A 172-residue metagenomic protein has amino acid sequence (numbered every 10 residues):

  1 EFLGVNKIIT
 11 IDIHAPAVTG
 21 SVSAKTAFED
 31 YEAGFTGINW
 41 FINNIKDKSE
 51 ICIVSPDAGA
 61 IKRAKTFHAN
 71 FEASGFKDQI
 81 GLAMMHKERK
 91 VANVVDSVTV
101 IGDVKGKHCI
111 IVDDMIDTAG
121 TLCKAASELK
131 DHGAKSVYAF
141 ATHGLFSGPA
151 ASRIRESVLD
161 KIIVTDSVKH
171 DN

Functional and structural regions predicted by a protein language model:
E1-N172: PRPP-associated nucleotide enzymes
